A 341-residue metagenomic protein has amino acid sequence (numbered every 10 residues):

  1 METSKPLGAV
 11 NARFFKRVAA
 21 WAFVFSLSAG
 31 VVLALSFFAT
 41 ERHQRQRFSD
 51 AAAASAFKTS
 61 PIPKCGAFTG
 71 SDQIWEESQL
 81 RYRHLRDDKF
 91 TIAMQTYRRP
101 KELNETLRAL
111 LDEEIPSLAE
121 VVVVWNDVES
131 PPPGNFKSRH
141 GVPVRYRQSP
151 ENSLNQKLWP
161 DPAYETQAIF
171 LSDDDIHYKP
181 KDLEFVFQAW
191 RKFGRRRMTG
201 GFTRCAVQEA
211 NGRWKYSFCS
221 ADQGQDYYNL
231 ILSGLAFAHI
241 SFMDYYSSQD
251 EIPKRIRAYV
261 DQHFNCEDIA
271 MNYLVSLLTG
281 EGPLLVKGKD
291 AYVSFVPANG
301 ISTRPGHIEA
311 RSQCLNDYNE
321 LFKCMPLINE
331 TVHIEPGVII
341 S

Functional and structural regions predicted by a protein language model:
E2-I74, R81-T91, Q95-T106, Y245-S341: C-terminal catalytic/acceptor-binding lobe
L85, T106-A119: Short, acidic, metal-binding catalytic loop of nucleotide-sugar glycosyltransferases
T91, A168-F170: Structural motif
T91-A93, E120-V122, R145: A structural signal for isolated positions on well-ordered beta-strands in alpha/beta enzyme cores
K101-L103, V128-N135, Q208-E209: Short, charged/polar "capping" segments at the starts of alpha-helices and the immediately preceding loops
V121-W125, G200: Short internal beta-strands
W125-Q167: Active-site-proximal specificity loops/subdomain of glycosyltransferases
D161-P162, S172, I176-Y259, F264 (+3 more regions): Conserved catalytic core of nucleotide-sugar-dependent glycosyltransferases
